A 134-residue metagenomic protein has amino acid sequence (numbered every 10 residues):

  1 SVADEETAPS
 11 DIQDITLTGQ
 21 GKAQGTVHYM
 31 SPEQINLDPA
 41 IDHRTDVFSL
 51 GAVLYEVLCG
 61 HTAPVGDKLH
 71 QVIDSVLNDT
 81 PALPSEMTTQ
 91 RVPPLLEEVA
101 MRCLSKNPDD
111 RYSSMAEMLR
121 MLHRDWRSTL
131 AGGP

Functional and structural regions predicted by a protein language model:
S1-P32, A40: Activation segment of protein kinases
T26-G133: C-terminal lobe helix-coil module of Hanks-type protein kinase domains
